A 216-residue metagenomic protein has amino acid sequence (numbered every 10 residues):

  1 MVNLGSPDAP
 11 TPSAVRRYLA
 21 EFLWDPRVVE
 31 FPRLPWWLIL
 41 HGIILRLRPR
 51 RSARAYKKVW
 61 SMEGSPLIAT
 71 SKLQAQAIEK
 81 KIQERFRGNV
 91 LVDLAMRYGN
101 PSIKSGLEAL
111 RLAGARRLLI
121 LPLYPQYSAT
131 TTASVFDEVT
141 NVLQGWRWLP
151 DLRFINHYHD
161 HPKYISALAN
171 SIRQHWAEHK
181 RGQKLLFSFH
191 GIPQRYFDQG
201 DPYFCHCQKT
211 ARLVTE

Functional and structural regions predicted by a protein language model:
M1-E216: Active-site-proximal alpha-helix that buttresses catalytic centers in soluble enzyme cores
